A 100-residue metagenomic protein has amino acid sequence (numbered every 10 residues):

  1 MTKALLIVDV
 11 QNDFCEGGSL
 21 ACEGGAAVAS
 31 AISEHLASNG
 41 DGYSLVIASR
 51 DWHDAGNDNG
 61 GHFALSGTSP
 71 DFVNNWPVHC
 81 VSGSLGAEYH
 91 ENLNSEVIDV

Functional and structural regions predicted by a protein language model:
M1-L5: Extreme N-terminal starter segment of soluble prokaryotic enzymes
L6-V8, S49: Short hydrophobic segments within beta-strands
V10-G17: Short acidic, Gly/Ser-rich segments with clustered Asp/Glu that frequently serve as metal-coordination loops in enzyme
G17-G18, N59: Short, solvent-exposed loop/turn and secondary-structure capping segments
G18-A26: Short glycine-enriched, charge-decorated loop/helix-capping segments at active-site entrances that position
S30-V100: Active-site alpha/beta core segments
